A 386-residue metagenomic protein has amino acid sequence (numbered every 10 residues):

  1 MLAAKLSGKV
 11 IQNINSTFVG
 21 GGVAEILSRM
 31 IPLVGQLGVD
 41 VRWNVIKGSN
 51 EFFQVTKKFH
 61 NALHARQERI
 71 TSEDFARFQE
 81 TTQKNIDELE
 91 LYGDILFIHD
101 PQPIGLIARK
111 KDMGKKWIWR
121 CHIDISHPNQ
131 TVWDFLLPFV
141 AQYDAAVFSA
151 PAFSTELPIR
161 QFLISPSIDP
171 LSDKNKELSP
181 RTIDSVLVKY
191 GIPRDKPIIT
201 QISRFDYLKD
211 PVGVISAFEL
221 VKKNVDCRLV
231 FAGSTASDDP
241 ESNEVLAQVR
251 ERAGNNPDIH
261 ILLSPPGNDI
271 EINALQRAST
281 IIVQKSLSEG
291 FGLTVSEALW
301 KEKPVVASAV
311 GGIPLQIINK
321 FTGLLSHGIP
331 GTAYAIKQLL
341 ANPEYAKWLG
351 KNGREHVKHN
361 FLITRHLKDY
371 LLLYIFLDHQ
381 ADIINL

Functional and structural regions predicted by a protein language model:
Q12, L187-K209, I215, L229-V230: Conserved donor-binding/catalytic core segment of Leloir-type glycosyltransferases
G233, S237, E241-A274: Nucleotide-activated donor-binding/catalytic signature segment of Leloir-type glycosyltransferases, i.e., the conserved
N273, S296-W300, P314-L315, F321: Short alpha-helical segment that forms part of, or immediately flanks, the ligand-binding pocket in carbohydrate-active
T280, E302, A309: A short alpha->beta transition loop at the rim of the catalytic pocket in nucleotide-sugar-dependent
L287: Aromatic "clamp/platform" in nucleotide-sugar-dependent glycosyltransferases that forms part of the donor/acceptor
P304-A307, I317: Short hydrophobic beta-strand element within catalytic cores of glycosyltransferases and related nucleotide-activated
N319-P330, Q338-P343: Conserved acidic donor-binding segment of nucleotide-sugar-dependent glycosyltransferases
Q338, Y345-N360, H366, L372-F376: A short, well-ordered alpha-helix in the C-terminal region of glycosyltransferases
